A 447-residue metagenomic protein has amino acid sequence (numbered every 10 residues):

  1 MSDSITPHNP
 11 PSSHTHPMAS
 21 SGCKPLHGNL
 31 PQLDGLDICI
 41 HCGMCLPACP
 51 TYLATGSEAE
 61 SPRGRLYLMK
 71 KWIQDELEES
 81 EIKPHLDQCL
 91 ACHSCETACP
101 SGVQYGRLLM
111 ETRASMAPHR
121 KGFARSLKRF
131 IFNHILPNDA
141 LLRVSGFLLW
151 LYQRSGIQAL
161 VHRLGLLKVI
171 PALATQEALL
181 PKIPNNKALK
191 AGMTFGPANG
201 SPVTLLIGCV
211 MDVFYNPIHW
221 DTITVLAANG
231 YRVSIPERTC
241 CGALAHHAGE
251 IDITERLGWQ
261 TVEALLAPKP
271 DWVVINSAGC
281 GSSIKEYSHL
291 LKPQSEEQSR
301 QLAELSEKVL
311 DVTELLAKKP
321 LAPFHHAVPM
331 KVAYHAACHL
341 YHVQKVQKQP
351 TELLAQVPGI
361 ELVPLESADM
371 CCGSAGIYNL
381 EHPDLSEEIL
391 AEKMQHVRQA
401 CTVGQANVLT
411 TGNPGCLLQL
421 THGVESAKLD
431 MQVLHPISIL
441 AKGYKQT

Functional and structural regions predicted by a protein language model:
S2-G28, Y52-P84, G102-F130, D430-I439: Non-heme iron-sulfur electron-transfer modules
D3, Y105-T447: Iron-sulfur cluster-binding electron-transfer modules in prokaryotic oxidoreductases
K24-L36, D75-L86, L226-N229, V357-L362: Short, intrinsically disordered, charge-biased short linear motifs at domain edges
L33-Y52, K83-V103, H339, D369: Cysteine-centered iron-sulfur cluster-binding motifs in ferredoxin-type domains/subunits of redox enzymes
G43-P47, S57-S61, V233-S234: N-terminal glycine-rich anion-binding loops that anchor highly charged ligand groups
P47, Y67-K71, S80, P84-D87 (+9 more regions): N-terminal, well-ordered alpha-helical segments
E58, E78, Q88, S94-T97 (+5 more regions): Short secondary-structure transition/capping motifs
S61, E78-E81, D87-A91, P100 (+5 more regions): Generic, well-ordered alpha-helical segments
